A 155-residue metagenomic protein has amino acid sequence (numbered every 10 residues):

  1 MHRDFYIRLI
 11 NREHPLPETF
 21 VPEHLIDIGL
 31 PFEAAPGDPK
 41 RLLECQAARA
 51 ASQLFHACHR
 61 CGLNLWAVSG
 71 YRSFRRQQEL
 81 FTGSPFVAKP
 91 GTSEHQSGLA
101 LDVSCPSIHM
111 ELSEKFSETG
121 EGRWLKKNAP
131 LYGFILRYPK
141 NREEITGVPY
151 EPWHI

Functional and structural regions predicted by a protein language model:
M1-G70, F74-I155: Extracytoplasmic cell-surface/polysaccharide-interacting catalytic and binding patches
